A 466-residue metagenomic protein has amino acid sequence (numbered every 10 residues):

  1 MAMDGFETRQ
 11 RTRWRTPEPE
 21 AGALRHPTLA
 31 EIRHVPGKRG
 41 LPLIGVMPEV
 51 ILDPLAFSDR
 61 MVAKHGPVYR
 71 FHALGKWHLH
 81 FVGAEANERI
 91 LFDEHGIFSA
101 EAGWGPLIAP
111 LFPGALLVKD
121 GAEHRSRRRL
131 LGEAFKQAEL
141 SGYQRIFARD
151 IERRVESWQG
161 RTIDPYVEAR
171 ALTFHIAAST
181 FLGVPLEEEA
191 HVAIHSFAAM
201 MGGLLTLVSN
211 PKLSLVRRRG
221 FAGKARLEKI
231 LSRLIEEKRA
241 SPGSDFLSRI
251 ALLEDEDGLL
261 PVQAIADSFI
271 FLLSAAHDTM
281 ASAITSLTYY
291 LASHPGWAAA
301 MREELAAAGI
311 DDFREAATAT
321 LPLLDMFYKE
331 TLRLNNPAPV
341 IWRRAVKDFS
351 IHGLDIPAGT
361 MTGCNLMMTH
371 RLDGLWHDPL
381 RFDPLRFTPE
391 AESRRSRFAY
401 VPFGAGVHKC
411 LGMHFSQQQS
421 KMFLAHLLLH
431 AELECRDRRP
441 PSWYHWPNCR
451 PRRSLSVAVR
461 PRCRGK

Functional and structural regions predicted by a protein language model:
A2-A23, E31, V35, V62 (+5 more regions): Cytochrome P450 proximal C-terminal region
A2-G5, P19-V35, S58, S99-P106 (+4 more regions): Cytochrome P450 heme-thiolate monooxygenase catalytic core
A2-S126, R145-R153, D378: N-terminal membrane-proximal hinge/A-helix region immediately C-terminal to the signal-anchor transmembrane segment
R33-L43, A148, S244-S248, Y290-A338 (+5 more regions): Cytochrome P450 I-helix active-site segment
V46-G66, R233, D311-H352, D373: Conserved cytochrome P450 K-helix E-x-x-R motif and the immediately C-terminal K′/meander segment
T279-A298, R302-E304, H414-L429: Cytochrome P450 catalytic-core helices
C364-A391: Conserved cytochrome P450 K-helix/beta-meander segment immediately N-terminal to the heme-binding cysteine loop
